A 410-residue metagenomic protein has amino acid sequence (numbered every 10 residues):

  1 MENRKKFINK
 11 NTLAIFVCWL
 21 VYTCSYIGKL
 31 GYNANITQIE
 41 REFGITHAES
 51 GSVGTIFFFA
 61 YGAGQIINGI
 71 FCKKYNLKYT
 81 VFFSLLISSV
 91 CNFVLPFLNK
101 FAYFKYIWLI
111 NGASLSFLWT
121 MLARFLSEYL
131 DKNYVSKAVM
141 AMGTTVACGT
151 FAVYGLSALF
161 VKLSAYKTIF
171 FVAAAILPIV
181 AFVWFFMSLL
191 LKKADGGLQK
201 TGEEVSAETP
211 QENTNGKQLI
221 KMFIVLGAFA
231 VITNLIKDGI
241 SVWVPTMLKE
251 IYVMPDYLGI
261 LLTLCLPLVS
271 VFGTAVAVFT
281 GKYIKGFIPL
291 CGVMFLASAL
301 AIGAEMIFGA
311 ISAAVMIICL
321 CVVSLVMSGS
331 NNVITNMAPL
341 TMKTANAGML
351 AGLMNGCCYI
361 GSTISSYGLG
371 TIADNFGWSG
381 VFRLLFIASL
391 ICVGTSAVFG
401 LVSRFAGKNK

Functional and structural regions predicted by a protein language model:
Y32-N33, K221-T274: Extracytoplasmic gate region of multi-pass secondary transporters
A63-N99: Conserved MFS/SLC helix-loop-helix module at the cytosolic interface between two early adjacent transmembrane helices
G64-N76, T274-G286, A373: Helix-to-loop junctions at the C-terminal end of transmembrane segments in multipass secondary transporters
K74-S84, K282-F295: Cytoplasmic membrane-interface "Motif A"-like loop-to-helix N-cap segments of 12-TM Major Facilitator Superfamily
I107-T145: Cytoplasmic helix-loop-helix junction between adjacent transmembrane helices in 12-TM secondary transporters
A141-K192: Helix-loop-helix hairpin linking two adjacent transmembrane segments in secondary transporters
F287-I334: C-terminal transmembrane helical hairpin of 12-TM major facilitator-type secondary transporters
P339-F376: A late C-terminal transmembrane helix in Major Facilitator Superfamily
